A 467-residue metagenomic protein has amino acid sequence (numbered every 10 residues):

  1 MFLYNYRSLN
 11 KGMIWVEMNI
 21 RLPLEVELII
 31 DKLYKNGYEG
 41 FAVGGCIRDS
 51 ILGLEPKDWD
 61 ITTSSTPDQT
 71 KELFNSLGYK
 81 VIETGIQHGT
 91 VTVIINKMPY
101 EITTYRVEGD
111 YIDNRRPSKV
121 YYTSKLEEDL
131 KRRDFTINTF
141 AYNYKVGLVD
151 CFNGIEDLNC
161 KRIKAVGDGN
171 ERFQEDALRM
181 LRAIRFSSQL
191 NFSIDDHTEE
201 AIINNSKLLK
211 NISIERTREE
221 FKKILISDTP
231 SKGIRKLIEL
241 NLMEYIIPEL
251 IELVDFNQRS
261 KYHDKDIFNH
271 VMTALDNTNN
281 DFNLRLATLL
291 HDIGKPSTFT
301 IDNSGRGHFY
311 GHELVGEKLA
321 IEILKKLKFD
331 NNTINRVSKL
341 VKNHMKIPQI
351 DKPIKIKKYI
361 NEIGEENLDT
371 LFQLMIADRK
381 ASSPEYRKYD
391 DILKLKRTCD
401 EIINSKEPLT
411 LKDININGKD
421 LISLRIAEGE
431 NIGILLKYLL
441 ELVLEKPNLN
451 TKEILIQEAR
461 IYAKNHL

Functional and structural regions predicted by a protein language model:
F2-L467: Catalytic cores of the polymerase beta-like nucleotidyltransferase superfamily and closely associated nucleotide
